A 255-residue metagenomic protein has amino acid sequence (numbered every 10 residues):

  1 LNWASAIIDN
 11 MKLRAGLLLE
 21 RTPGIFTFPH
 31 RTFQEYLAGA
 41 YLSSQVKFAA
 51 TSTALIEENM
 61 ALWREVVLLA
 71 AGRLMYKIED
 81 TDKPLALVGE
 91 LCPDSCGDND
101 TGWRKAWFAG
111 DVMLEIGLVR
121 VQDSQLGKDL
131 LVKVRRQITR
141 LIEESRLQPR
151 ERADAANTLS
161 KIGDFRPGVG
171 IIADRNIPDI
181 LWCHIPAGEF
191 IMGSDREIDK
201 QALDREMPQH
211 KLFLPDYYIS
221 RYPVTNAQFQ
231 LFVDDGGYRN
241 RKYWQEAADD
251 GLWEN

Functional and structural regions predicted by a protein language model:
N2, Y36-I172: Hydrophobic repeat-domain scaffold segments
N2-K47: C-terminal leucine-rich, beta-strand-based interaction scaffolds used for sensing/assembly
E20-T22, I177, E206, H210-D216: Short glycine-enriched loop/turn motifs at secondary-structure junctions
A173-I180: Flexible, low-complexity linker/loop segments at domain and module junctions
M192-Q201, M207, F213-N255: Active-site microenvironments of metalloenzymes and redox enzymes
